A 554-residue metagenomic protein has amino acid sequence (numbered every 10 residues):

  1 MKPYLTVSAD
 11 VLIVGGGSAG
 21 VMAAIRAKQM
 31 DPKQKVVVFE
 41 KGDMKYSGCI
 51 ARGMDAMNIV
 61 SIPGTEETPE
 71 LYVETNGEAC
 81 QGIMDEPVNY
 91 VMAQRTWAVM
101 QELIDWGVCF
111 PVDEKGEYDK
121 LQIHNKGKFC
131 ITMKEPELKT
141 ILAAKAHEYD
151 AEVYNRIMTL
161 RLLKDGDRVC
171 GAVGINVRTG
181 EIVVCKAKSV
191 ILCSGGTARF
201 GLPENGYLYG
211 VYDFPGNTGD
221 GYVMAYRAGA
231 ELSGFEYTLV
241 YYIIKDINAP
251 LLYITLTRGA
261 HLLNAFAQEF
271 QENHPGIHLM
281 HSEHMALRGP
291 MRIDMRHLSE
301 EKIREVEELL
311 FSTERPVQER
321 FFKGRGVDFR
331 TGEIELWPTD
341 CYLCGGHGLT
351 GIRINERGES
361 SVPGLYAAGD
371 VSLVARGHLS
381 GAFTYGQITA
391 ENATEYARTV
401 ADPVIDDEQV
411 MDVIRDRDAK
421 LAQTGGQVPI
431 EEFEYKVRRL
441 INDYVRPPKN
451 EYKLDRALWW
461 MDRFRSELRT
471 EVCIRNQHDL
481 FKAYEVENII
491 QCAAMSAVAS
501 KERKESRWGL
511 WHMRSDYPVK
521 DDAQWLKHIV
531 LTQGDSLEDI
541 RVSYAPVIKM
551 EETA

Functional and structural regions predicted by a protein language model:
M1-A9, A23-R26, P32-Q34, D43-Y46 (+10 more regions): Glycine- and aromatic-enriched mobile tails/lids
T6-A9, R178-S189, S361: Core beta-strand elements of the Rossmann-like FAD/NAD(P) dinucleotide-binding domain in flavoenzyme oxidoreductases
G15-A19, K41: Glycine-rich Rossmann-fold phosphate-binding loop(s) that bind the pyrophosphate of adenine dinucleotide cofactors
G42-L71, L252-I254: Conserved N-terminal glycine-rich FAD pyrophosphate-binding loop of Rossmann-like flavoproteins
Y46, V99, I104-K186, C193-P203 (+3 more regions): Conserved redox-cofactor binding core of oxidoreductases
N58-M92: Glycine-rich active-site loop/strand segments that organize a redox cofactor
L192-A249, L379-N392: Glycine-rich loop(s) and the adjacent beta-strand/alpha-helix scaffold that form part
M224, A230-L343, N392, Y396-R398: An anion/pyrophosphate-binding glycine-rich loop and adjacent beta-alpha core in soluble alpha-beta enzymes
